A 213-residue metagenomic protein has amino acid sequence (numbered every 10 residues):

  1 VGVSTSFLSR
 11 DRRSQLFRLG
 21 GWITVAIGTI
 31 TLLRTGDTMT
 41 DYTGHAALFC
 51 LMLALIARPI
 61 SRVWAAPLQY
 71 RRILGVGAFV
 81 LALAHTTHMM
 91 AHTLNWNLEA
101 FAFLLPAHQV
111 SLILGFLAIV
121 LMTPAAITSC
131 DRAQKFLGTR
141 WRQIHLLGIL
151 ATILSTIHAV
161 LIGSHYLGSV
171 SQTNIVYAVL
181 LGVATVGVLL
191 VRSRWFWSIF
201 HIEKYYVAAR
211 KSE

Functional and structural regions predicted by a protein language model:
G2-E213: Membrane-embedded alpha-helical bundles that constitute the cytochrome b-like, heme-associated redox core of multi-pass
